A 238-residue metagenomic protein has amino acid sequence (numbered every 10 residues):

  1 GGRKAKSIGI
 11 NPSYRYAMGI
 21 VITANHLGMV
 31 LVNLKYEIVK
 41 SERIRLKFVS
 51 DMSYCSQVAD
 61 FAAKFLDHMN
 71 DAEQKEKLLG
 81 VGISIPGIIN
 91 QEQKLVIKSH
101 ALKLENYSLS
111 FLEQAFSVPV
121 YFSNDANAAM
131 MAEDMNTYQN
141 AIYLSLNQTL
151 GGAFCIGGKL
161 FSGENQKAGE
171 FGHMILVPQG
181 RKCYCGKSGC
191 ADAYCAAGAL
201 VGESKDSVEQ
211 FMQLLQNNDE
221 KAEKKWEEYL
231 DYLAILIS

Functional and structural regions predicted by a protein language model:
K4-K40, Y143-I156: Gly/Thr-rich phosphate-binding beta-strand-loop-beta motif of the actin/hexokinase/Hsp70
V32, I89-N90, F154, L176: Hydrophobic alpha-helical segments, especially N-terminal targeting/anchoring helices
I38, L95-V96, L160-F161: Hydrophobic "anchor" residues
S41-R43, S50-D51, S110, S117-N217: Glycine/GP-enriched mid-protein hinge/lid loop-to-helix segment characteristic of carbohydrate kinases
E42-N140: Glycine-rich phosphate-binding loop and adjoining helix at the ATP-binding site of ATP-dependent phosphoryl-transfer
S53-D71, A191-Y194, A199-S238: Adenine-nucleotide phosphate-binding core of ATP-dependent small-molecule kinases
